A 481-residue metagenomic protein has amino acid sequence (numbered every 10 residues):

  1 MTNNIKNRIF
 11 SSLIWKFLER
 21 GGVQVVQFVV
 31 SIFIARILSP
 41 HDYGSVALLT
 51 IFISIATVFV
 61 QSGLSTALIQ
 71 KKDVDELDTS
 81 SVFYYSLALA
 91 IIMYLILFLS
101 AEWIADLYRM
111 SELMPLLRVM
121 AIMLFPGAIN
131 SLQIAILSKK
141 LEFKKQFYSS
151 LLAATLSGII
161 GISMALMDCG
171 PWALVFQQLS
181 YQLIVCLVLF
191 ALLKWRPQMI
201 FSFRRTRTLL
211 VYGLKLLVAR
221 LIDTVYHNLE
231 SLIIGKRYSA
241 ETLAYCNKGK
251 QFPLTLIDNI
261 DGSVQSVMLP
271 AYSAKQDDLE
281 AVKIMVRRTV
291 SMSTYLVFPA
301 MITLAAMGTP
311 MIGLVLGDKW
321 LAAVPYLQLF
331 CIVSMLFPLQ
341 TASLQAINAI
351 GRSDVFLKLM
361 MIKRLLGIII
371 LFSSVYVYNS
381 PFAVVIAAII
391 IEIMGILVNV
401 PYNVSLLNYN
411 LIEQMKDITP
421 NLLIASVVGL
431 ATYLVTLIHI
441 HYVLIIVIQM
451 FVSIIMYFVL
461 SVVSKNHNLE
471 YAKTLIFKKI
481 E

Functional and structural regions predicted by a protein language model:
M1-F28, T66-I69, D73-Y84, K144-K145 (+5 more regions): N-terminal membrane topogenesis motif
M1-I5, I9, K144, L187-L232 (+3 more regions): Interhelical loop/hinge segments that connect adjacent transmembrane helices in multipass membrane
I5-L64, L87-A101, R118, M123 (+4 more regions): Signature of the first transmembrane helix
K6, F10, A67-E76, P126-S149 (+8 more regions): Membrane-interface junctions at transmembrane-helix termini in multi-pass inner-membrane proteins
Q27, V58-E76, S138-K139, G249 (+2 more regions): Helix-loop junctions and terminal segments of transmembrane helices in multi-pass membrane transport/translocation
F28, Y84-R109, I159-M167, K283-P338 (+4 more regions): Alpha-helical transmembrane segments of multi-pass membrane transport and lipid-handling proteins
M114-A121, S149-K194, T208-Y212, K248-K250 (+4 more regions): Hydrophobic alpha-helical transmembrane segments
L406-Q414, I418-L422, L430-E481: Membrane-proximal transmembrane or re-entrant/amphipathic helices at the cytosolic face
